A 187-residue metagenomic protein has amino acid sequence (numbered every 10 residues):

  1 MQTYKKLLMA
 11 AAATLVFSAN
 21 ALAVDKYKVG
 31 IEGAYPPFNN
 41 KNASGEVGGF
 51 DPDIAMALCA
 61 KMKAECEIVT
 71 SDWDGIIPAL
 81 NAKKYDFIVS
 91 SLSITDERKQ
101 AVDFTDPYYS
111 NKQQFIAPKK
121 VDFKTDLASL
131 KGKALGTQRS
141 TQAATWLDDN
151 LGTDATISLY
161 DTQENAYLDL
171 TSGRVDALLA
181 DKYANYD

Functional and structural regions predicted by a protein language model:
F17-A23: Sec/Tat signal peptide C-region and signal peptidase I cleavage site
V24-S91: Extracytoplasmic small-molecule ligand-binding "clamshell" domains of the periplasmic binding protein/Venus flytrap
E32, V102-F115: Short Pro/Gly-enriched coil loops immediately N-terminal to beta-strands
N39-A43, A55-K63, L127, K131 (+2 more regions): Ligand-binding cleft/hinge of the Venus flytrap
P52-D53, E67-P78, D122-F123, I157-S172: Short helix-initiation/N-cap motifs at beta->coil->alpha
K63-E65, A82-S90, K133-A134, T162 (+1 more regions): Alpha-to-beta junction loops
G75-P78, S90-Q100, D148-D149, D169-S172 (+1 more regions): A ligand-binding cleft/hinge motif common to bilobed small-molecule-binding domains
A117-L135: Flexible hinge/capping segments at coil-to-helix
